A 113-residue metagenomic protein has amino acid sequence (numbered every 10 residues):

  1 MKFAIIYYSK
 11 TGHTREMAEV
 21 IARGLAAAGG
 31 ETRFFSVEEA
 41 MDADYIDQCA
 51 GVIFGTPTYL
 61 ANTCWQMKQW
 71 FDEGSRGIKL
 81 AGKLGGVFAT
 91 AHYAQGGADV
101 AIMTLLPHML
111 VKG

Functional and structural regions predicted by a protein language model:
M1-L80: N-terminal beta1-alpha1-beta2 submodule of the flavodoxin-like/Rossmannoid cofactor-binding fold
L84-G113: Short, glycine-/small-residue-rich phosphate/pyrophosphate-handling segment
